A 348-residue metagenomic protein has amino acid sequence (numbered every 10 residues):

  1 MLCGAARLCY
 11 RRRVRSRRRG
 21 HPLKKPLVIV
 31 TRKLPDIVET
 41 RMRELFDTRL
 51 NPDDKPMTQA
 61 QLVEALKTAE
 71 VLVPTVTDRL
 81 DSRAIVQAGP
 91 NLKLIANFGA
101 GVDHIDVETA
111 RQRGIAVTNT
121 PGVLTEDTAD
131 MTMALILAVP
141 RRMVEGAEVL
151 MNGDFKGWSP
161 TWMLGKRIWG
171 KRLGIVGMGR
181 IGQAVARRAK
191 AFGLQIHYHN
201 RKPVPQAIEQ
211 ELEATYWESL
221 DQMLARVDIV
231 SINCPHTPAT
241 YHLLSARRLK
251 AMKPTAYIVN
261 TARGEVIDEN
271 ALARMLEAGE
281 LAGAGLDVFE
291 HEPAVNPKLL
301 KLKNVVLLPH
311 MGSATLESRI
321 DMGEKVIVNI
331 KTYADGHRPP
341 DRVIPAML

Functional and structural regions predicted by a protein language model:
M1-C3, R7-V71, G193, H197 (+2 more regions): N-terminal glycine-/charge-rich "phosphate-binding" loop or analogous flexible N-terminal tail
R19-G20, K24-P26, R111, T118-M131 (+3 more regions): C-terminal helix-to-coil terminal segments
T31, G174-V176: Conserved N-terminal Rossmann-fold NAD(P)-binding element of oxidoreductases
T31, T75, F98, N233-H236 (+1 more regions): Short, well-ordered coil/turn residues at beta-beta hairpins and beta-strand->alpha-helix junctions within
E70-M151, G165: Phosphate/diphosphate ligand-binding glycine-rich loop within oxidoreductases
L80-A84, R201-K298: Rossmann-like adenosine-cofactor binding region
R113, P121-R172, A184-R187, A191 (+2 more regions): Phosphate-binding beta-alpha-beta segment of Rossmann-like dinucleotide-binding domains, i.e., the NAD(P)
I181: Hydrophobic/small residue at the entry helix of a nucleotide-binding pocket
